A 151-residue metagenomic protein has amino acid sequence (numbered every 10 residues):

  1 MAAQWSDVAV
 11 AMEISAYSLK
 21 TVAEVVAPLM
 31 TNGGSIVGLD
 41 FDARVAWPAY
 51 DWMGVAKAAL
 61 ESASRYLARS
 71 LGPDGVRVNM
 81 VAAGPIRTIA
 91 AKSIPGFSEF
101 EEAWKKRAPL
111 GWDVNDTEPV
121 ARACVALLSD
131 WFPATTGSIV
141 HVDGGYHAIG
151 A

Functional and structural regions predicted by a protein language model:
M1-M12, E101: Short alpha-helical oligomerization interface
A2-D7, S35-P73, P85-R87: Catalytic loop of short-chain dehydrogenase/reductase
S15, G34-F41, R77-A82, T136 (+1 more regions): Structural signature of the Rossmann-like NAD(P)-dependent dehydrogenase/reductase core
S15-A23, S35, R44-V45, L60 (+1 more regions): Conserved internal alpha-helix within the Rossmann fold of NAD(P)-dependent oxidoreductases
Y17-T21, M80, E99-T135, V140-G144: C-terminal helical subdomain
A23-E24, R65: A short, exposed helix-loop element centered on a Lys and neighboring polar residues
P28, R69-P73, P133: Alpha-helical segment proximal to the catalytic Tyr-Lys
P73, P85-P109, I149-A151: A glycine/serine/threonine-rich, flexible loop-to-helix segment that serves as the NAD(P) cofactor-binding "lid"
